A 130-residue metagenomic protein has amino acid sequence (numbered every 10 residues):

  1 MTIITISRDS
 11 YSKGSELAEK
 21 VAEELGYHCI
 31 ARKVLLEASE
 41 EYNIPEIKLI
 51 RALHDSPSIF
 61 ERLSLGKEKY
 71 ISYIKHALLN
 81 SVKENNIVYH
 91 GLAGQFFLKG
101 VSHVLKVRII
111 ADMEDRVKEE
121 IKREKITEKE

Functional and structural regions predicted by a protein language model:
M1-T5, N86-V88: Residue-level preference for the first positions of well-ordered beta-strands
I3, C29, V104-K106: Conserved beta-strand scaffold positions in the cores of enzyme catalytic domains, especially in NTP/NDP-utilizing
T5-V21: Glycine-rich phosphate-binding P-loop
S15, R32, I71, K75 (+2 more regions): Amphipathic alpha-helical transducer elements in NTP-driven molecular machines
A18, V88, R116: Residue-level signature of catalytic and energy-coupling elements of molecular machines, predominantly ATP/GTP-dependent
E24-I30: Post-Walker A helix-loop "phosphate-sensing" segment adjacent to the P-loop in P-loop NTPases
K33-N86, A93, I126: ATP-dependent small-molecule kinase phosphotransfer cores that center on conserved nucleotide phosphate-binding segments
G100-E124, E128: Conserved phosphate-donor/acceptor-positioning beta-strand/loop module used by diverse small-molecule
